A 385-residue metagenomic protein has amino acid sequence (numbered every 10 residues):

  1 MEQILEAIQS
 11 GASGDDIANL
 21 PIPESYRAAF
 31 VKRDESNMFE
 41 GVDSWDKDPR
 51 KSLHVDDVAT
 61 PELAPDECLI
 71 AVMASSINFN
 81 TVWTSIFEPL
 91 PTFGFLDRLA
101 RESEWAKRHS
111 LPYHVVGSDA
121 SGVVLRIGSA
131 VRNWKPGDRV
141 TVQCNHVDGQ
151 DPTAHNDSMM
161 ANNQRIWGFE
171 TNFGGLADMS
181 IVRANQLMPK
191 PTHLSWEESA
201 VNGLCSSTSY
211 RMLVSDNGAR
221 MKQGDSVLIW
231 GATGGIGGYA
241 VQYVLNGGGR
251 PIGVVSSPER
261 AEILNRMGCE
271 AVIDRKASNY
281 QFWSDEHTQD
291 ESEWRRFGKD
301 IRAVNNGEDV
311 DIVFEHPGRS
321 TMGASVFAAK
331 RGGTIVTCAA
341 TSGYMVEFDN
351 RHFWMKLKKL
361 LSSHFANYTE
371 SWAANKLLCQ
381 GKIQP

Functional and structural regions predicted by a protein language model:
I4-P21, S36-A74, Y113-V115, A130-V131: A short N-terminal beta-strand-loop micro-motif at the entrance of redox/enzyme domains
A59-S76, L90-T153, P191: Glycine-rich beta-strand-centered segment in the early N-terminal region that forms part of a ligand/cofactor-binding
W105-L111, S118, N145-G231, S278: NAD(P)H dinucleotide-binding glycine-rich loop of Rossmann-like/cofactor-binding domains, especially the beta1-alpha1
T208, G235-I236, S320: Hydrophobic/small residue at the entry helix of a nucleotide-binding pocket
I229, L245-S320: Adenosine-nucleotide cofactor-binding segment
T233, V241: N-terminal Rossmann NAD(P)H-binding glycine-rich loop of SDR-like oxidoreductase domains
G247-R250, V255, E259, L264-N265 (+2 more regions): Glycine-rich phosphate-binding loop and adjacent beta-alpha segment of Rossmann(oid) nucleotide-cofactor-binding
